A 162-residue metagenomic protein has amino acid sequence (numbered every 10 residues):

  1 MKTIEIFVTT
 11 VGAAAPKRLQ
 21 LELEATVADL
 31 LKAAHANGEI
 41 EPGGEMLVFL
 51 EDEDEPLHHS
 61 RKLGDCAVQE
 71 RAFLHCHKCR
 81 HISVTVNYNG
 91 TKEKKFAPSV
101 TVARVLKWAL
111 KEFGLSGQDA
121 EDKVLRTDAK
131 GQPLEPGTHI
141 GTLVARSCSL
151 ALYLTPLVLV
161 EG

Functional and structural regions predicted by a protein language model:
M1-G162: Ubiquitin system architectures
